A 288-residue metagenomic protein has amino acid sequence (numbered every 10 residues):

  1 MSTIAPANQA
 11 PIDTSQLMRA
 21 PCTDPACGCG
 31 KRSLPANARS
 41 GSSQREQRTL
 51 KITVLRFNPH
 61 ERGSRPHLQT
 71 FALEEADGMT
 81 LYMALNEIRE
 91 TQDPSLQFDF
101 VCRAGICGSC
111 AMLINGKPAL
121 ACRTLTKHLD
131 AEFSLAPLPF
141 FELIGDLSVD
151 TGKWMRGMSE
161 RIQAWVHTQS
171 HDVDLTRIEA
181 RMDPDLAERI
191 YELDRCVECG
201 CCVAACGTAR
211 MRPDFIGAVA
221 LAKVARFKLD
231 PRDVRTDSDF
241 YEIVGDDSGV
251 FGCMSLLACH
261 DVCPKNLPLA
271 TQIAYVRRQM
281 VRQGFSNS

Functional and structural regions predicted by a protein language model:
S2-S42: Short, Gly/Pro- and small/polar-rich lid/capping loops
P21-L34, L96-K127, E192-M211, G249-L267: Local cysteine-cluster metal-coordination motifs and their immediate loop/turn environment, predominantly Fe-S cluster
R45-I52: Short structural boundary motif marking the start of a folded domain
V54-H60: Short polar catalytic/cofactor-binding loops
H67-T80: Short, contiguous acidic and Ser/Thr-rich linear segments
M79-P94, A136-S288: Ferredoxin-type iron-sulfur electron-transfer modules in oxidoreductases and energy-metabolism complexes
S109-R156: A generic, well-ordered mixed alpha/beta core segment in the N-terminal half of proteins
